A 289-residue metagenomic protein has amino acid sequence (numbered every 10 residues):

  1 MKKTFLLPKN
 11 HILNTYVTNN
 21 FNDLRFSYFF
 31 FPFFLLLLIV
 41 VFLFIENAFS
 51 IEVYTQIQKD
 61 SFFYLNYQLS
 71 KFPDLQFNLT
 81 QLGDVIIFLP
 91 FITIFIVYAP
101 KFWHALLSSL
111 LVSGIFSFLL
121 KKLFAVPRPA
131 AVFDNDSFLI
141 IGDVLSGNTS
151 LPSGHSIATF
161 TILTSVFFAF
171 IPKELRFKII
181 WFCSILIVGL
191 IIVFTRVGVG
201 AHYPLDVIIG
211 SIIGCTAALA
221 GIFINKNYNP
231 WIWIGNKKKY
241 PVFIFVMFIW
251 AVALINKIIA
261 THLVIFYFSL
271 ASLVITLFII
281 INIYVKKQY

Functional and structural regions predicted by a protein language model:
M1-I87, K121-S146, V285-Y289: N-terminal transmembrane-helix/juxtamembrane module of multi-pass inner/ER membrane proteins
D23-F26, Q68-F72, I96-K101, A105 (+4 more regions): Juxtamembrane/transmembrane-helix boundary motifs in multi-pass membrane proteins
Y28-V40, S109-S113, I185-G189, I244-I249: Alpha-helical transmembrane segments
I57, L111-V112, I212: Short acidic-hydrophobic sequence patches enriched in Asp/Glu that either
L79-A99, H155-S165: Hydrophobic alpha-helical transmembrane segments
I92-F116, W181-F182: Interfacial segments of alpha-helical transmembrane regions
L107-F133, I191-V207: Hydrophobic alpha-helical transmembrane segments of integral membrane proteins
L139-K286: Membrane-embedded catalytic cores of phosphoryl/pyrophosphoryl-handling enzymes
